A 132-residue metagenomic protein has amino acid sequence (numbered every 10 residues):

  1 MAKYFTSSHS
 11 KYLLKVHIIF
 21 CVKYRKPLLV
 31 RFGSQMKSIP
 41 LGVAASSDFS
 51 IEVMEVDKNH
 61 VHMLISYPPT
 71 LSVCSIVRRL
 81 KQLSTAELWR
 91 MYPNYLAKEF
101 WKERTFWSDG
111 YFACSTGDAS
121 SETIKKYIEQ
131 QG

Functional and structural regions predicted by a protein language model:
M1-G132: Basic nucleic-acid-binding interfaces
